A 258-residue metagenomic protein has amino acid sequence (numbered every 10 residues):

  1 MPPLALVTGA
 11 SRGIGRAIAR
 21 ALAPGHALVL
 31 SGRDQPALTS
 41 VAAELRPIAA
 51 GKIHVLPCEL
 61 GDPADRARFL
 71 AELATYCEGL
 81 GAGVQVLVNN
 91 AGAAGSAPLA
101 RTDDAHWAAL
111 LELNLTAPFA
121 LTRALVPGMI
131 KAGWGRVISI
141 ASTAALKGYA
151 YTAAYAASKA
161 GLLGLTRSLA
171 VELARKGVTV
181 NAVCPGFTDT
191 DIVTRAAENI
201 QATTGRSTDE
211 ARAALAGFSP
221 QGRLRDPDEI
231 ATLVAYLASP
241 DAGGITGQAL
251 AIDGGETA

Functional and structural regions predicted by a protein language model:
S11-R12: Conserved glycine-rich cofactor-binding loop
V84, P98-L99, H106-L111, L215: Substrate-binding pocket helix/loop in short-chain dehydrogenase/reductase
F119, W134, Q221-I252, T257: C-terminal substrate-recognition "lid" of short-chain dehydrogenase/reductases
T122, S158, T166: Active-site helix of classical SDR
P127, V171-E172, G243: Alpha-helical segment proximal to the catalytic Tyr-Lys
S142: Residue(s) in the substrate-gating loop at a strand-loop-helix junction that position the organic substrate next
A174, T179, I245-G247: Short, small/polar-rich loop/turn modules that mediate ligand/substrate recognition or access, typified
